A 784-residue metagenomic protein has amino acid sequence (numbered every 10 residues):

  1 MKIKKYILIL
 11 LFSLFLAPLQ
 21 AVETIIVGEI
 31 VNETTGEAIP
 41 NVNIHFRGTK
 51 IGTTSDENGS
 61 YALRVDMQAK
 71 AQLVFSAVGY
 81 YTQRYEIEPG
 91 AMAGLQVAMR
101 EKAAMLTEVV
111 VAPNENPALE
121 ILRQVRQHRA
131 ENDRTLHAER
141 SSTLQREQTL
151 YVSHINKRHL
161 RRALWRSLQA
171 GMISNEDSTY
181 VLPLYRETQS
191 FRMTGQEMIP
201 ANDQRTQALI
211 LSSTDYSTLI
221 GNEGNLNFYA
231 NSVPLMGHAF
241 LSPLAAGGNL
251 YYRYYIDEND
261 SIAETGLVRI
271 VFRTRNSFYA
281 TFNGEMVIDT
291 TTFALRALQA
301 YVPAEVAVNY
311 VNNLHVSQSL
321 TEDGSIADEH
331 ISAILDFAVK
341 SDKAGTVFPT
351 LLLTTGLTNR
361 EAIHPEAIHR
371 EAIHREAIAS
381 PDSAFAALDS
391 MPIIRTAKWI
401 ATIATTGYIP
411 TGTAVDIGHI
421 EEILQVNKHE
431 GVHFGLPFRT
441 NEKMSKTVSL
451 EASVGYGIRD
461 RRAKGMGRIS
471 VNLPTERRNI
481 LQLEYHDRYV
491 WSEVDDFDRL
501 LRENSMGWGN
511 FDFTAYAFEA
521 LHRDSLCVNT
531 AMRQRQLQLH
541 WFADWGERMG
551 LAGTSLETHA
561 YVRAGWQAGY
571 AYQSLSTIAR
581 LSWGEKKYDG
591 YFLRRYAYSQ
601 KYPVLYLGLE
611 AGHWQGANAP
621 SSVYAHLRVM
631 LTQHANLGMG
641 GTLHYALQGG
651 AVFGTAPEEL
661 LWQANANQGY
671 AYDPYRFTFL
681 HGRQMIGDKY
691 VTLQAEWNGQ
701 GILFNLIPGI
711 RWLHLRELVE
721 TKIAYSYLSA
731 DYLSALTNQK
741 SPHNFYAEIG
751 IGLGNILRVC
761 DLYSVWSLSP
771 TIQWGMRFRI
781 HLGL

Functional and structural regions predicted by a protein language model:
T24-I39: Structural motif
G36, V42-F46, L73, V111 (+1 more regions): Hydrophobic beta-strand segments
G36-P40, A62-K70: Short Pro-Gly-centered beta-turn/loop motif in secreted/extracellular proteins
F46-G48, Q72-Y85: A short, solvent-exposed loop/turn motif at the edges and junctions of modular extracellular/periplasmic domains
T49-S60: Short, acidic Ser/Thr/Gly-rich low-complexity loop/linker segments typical of extracellular and cell-surface proteins
A98-Y252, I262-T265, G324-G431, E476-E585 (+3 more regions): Surface-exposed, low-complexity/disordered segments and acidic/polar micro-motifs at processing/linker regions
D133, S232-D289, A294-Q299, N309 (+1 more regions): Extended beta-strand-rich segments in extracellular/periplasmic secretory proteins, especially within noncatalytic
S453-E476, K601-L784: C-terminal transmembrane beta-barrel domains of outer membrane proteins
